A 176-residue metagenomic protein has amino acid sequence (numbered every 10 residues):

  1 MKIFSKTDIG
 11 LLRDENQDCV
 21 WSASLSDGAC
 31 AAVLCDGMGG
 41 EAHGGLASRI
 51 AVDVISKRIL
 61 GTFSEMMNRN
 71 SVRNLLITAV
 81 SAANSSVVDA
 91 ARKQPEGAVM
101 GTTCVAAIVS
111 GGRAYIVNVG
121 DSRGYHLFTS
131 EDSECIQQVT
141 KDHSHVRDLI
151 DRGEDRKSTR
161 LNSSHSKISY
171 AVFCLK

Functional and structural regions predicted by a protein language model:
M1-R160, S169: PP2C/PPM-type serine/threonine phosphatase catalytic domain
L161-K176: Positively charged, low-complexity/disordered segments
